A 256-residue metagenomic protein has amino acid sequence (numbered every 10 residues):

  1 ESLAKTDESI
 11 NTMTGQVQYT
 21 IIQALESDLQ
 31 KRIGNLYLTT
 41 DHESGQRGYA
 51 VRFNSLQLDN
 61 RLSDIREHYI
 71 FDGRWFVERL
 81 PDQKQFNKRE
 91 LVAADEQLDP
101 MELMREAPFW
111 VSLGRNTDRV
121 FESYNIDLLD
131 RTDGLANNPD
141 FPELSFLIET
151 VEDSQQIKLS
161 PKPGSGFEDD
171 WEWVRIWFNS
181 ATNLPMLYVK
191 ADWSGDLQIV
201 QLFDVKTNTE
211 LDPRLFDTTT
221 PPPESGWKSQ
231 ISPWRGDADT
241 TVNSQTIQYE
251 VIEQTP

Functional and structural regions predicted by a protein language model:
S2, L62, V92, T150-V151 (+2 more regions): N-terminal secretory/membrane-targeting helices
S2-Q85: N-terminal mature ectodomain segment of secretory-pathway/periplasmic proteins
K5-E8, F146-I148, S229-S232, I247-I252: Hydrophobic transmembrane signal anchors and adjacent membrane-proximal interface regions, especially in viral
S9-T20, R89-E90, M104, G114 (+1 more regions): Short N-terminal helix-initiation segments at or just after the protein's N-terminus
E26-L29, I33, D41, E102 (+3 more regions): Alpha-helix boundary/capping detector
D41-G48, Q57-I65, R131-E152, S244: Intrinsically disordered, low-complexity coil segments
V77, N87-R89, E96-R115, R119-G236: Gly/Pro-enriched, hydrophobic low-complexity segments that function as extracytoplasmic propeptides/linkers
D239-T255: Short, low-complexity, Pro/Ser/Thr/Gly-rich segments in the mature regions of secreted, periplasmic
